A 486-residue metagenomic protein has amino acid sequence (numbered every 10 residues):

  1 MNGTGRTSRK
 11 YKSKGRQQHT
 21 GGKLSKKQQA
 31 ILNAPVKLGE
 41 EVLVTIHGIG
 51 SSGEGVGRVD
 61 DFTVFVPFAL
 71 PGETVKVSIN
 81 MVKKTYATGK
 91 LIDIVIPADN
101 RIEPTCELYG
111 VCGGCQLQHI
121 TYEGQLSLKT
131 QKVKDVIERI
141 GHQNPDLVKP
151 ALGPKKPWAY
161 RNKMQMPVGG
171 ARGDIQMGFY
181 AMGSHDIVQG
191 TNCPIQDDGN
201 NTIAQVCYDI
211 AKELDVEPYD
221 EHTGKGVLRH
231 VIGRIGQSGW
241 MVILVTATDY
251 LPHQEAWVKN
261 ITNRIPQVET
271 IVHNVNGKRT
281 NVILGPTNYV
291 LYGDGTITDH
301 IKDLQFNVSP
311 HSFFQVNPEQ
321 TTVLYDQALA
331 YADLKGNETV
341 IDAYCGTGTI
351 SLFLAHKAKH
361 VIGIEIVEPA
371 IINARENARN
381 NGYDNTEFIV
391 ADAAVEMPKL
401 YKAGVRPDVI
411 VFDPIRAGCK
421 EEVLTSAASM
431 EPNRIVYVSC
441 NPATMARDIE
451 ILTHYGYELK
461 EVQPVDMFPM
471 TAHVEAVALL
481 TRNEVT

Functional and structural regions predicted by a protein language model:
N2-P104, L108, E387, V395: Terminal RNA-binding accessory module
G3-L43, S51, D249-T486: Rossmann-like S-adenosyl-L-methionine
G55-D60, G178-A181, A374: Short, acidic/hydrophobic/Gly-rich beta-strand patch recurrent on exposed beta strands that often constitutes part
A69, S78-V82, P167-A171, R234-G236 (+1 more regions): Short beta-strand micro-motifs enriched in acidic
G72, Q196, N317: Short, conserved phosphate/pyrophosphate- and ester-handling motifs at nucleotide-, phospho-/glycolipid
I92-P104, V111-P218, Y250-L251: Extended interfacial segments that mediate partner engagement and assembly in macromolecular machines
W158-N162, Q237, A472-H473: A short, glycine/Asx- and small/polar-enriched loop/turn that sits immediately N-terminal to a beta-strand
V231: Flexible loop/N-cap segments at domain edges
